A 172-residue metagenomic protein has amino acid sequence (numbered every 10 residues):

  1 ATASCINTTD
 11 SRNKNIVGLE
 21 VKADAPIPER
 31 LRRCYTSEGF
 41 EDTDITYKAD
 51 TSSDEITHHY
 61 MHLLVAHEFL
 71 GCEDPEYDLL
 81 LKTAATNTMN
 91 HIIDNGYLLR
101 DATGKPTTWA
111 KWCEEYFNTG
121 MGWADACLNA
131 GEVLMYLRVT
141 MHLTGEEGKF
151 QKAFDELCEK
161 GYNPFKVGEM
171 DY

Functional and structural regions predicted by a protein language model:
A1-A126, A130-G131: Extended ligand-binding groove/face enriched in aromatic
H67-T86, V139-E159: Structural helix-adjacent loops and short alpha-helical linkers that scaffold large soluble proteins
E73, L98-K105, E146, F150-A153 (+2 more regions): Generic detector of ordered, mature protein regions
N118-D125, N129-G131, L137-E147, E156-Y172: Extended alpha-helical solenoid scaffold regions that build the rod-like backbones of large eukaryotic assemblies
